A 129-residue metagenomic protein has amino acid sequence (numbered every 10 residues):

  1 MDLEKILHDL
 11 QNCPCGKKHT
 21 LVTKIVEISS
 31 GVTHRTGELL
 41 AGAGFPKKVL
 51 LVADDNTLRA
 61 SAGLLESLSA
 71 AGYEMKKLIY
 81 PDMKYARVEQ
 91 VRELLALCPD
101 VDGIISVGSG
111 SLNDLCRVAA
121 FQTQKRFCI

Functional and structural regions predicted by a protein language model:
M1-G103: ATP/NTP phosphate-donor binding region
R87-I129: Glycine/threonine-rich beta-strand-loop-alpha-helix active-site module that forms ligand/phosphate-binding
